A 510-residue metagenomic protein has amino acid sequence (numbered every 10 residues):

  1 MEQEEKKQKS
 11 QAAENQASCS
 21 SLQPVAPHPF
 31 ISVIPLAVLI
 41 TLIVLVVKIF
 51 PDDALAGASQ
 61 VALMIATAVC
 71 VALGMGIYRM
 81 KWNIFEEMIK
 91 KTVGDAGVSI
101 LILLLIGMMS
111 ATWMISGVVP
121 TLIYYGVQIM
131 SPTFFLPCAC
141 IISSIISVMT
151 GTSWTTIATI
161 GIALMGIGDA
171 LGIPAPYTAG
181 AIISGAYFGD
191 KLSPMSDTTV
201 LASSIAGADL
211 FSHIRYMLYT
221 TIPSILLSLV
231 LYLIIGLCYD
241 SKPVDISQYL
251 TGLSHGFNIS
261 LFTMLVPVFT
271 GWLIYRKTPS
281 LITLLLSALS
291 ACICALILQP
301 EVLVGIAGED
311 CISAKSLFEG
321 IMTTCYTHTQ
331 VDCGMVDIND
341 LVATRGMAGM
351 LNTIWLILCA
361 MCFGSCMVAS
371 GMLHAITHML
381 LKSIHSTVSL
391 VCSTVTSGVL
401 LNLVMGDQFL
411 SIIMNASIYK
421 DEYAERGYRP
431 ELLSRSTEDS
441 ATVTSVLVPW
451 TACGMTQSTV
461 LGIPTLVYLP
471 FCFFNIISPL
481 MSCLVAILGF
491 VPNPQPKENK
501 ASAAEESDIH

Functional and structural regions predicted by a protein language model:
M1-L103, Y219-S228, L233-C359, K500-H510: Hydrophobic transmembrane alpha-helices of multi-pass small-molecule transporters
P24-H28, Y124-S131, S147-S153, L250-I259 (+2 more regions): Short, amphipathic, aromatic/basic-enriched membrane-interface segments that mark the entry/exit of transmembrane
I40-V44, V71-A72, I141-I145, G166-I167 (+8 more regions): Alpha-helical transmembrane segments of multipass membrane proteins
Y78-D169, Q330-K420: Membrane-embedded alpha-helical segments and adjacent helix-loop junctions characteristic of multi-pass solute
W154, A186-L201, I413-E422: Short helical (or helix-break) motifs at transmembrane helix termini and adjacent helical loops in multi-pass membrane
I157-A163, I182, T283-A291: Central hydrophobic cores of alpha-helical transmembrane segments in multi-pass integral membrane proteins
M165-Y177, I463-L466: Helix-coil boundary and interhelical linker segments in multi-pass alpha-helical membrane proteins
I205-T221, I225, S365, I384-H510: C-terminal transmembrane helix pair
